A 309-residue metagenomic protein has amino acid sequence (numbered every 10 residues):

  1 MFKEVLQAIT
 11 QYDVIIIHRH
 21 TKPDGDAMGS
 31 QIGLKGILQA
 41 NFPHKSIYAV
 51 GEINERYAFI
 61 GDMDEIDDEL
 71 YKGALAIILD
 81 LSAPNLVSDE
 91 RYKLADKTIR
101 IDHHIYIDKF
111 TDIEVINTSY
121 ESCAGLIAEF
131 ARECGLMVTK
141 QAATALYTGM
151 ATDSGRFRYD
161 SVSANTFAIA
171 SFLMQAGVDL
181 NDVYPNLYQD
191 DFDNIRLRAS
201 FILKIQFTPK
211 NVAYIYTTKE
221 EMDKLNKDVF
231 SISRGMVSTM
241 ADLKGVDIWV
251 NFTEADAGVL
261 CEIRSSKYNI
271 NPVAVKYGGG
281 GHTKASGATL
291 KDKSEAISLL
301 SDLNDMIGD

Functional and structural regions predicted by a protein language model:
M1-E4, L79-D80, F130-E133: Short, motif-level signal for alpha-helix interfacial/capping segments enriched in acidic residues and aromatics/proline
F2-T21, G25-E55, D68, K72-A74 (+1 more regions): Hydrophobic helix-and-loop "lid/oligomerization" segment in the mid-to-C-terminal part of catalytic domains
G33-K35, K93-D96, I116-N117, A168: Glycine-rich, phosphate-binding/catalytic loops in enzymes
S46-Y48, K97, E114, M137: Conserved beta-strand segments of alpha/beta enzyme cores
A49, I78, R100, V115-N117 (+1 more regions): Structural signal for conserved beta-strand scaffold positions within catalytic alpha/beta enzyme cores
F59-I113: Active-site cofactor/cluster-binding pocket
E69-L70, R91-K93, I107-D108, V138-K140 (+3 more regions): Solvent-exposed alpha-helices and their adjacent loops that cap or buttress functional pockets in soluble metabolic
H104-I169: Short alpha-helices
